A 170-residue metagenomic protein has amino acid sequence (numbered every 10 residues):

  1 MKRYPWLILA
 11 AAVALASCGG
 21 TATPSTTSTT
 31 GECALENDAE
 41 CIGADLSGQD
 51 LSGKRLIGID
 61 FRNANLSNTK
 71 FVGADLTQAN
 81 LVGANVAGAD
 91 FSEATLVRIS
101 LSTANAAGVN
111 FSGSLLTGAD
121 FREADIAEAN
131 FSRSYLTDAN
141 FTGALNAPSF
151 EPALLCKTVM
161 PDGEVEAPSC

Functional and structural regions predicted by a protein language model:
M1-L7: Bacterial N-terminal signal peptides that target proteins for export
A14-S17: C-terminal motif of bacterial Sec signal peptides marking the signal peptidase cleavage site
G19-C170: Tandem repeat scaffolds
